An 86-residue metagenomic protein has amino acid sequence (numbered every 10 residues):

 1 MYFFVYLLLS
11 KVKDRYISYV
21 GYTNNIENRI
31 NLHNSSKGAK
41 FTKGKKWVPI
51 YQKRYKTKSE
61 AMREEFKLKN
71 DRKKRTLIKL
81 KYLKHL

Functional and structural regions predicted by a protein language model:
M1-Q52, M62-K69, K73-T76, L80-L86: GIY-YIG nuclease catalytic motif and its immediate N-terminal context
Y55: Short, surface-exposed polybasic/aromatic micro-patch for ligand or macromolecular engagement
K58: C2H2-type zinc-finger recognition helix
